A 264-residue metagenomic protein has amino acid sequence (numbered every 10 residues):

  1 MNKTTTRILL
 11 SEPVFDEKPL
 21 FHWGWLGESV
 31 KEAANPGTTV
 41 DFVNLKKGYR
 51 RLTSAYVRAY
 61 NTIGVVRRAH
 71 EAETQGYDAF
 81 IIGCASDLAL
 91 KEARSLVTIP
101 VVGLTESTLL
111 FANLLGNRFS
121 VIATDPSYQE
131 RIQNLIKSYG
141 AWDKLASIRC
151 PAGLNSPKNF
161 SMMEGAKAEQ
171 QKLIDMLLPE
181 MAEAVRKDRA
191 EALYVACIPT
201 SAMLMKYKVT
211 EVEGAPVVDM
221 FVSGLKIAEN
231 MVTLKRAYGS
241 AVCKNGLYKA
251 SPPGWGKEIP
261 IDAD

Functional and structural regions predicted by a protein language model:
N2-W25, F119-I122: Short beta-strand segments enriched in small/hydrophobic residues
S11, T74-C84, A190-I198: Periplasmic-binding protein-like
F42-I63, K158-M163: N-terminal beta-loop-helix "entrance" segment that forms/cooperates in small-molecule cofactor or anionic ligand
S54-E71, Q171-E180: Glycine-rich, highly charged phosphate/nucleotide-binding loops
V66-F111, L115: Glycine/small-residue-rich loop that forms an oxyanion/phosphate-binding "nest" at active or ligand-binding sites
L114-P151, M231-D264: Short, glycine-/small-residue-rich phosphate/pyrophosphate-handling segment
K137-C197, M205: Active-site rim beta-loop-alpha module in soluble metabolic enzymes
V217-A237: Short, flexible loop segments at boundaries between secondary-structure elements
